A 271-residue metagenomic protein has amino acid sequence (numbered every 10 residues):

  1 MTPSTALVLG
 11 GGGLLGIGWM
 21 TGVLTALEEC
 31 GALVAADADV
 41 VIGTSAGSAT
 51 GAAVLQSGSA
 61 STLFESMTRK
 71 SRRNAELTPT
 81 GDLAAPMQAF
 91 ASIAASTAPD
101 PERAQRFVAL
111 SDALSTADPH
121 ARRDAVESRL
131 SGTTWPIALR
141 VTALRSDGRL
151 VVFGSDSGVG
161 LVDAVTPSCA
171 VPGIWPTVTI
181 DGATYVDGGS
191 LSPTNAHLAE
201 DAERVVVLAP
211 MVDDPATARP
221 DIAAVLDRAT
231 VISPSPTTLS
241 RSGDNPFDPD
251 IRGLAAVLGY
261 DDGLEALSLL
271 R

Functional and structural regions predicted by a protein language model:
M1-T44, A52-R271: Patatin-like phospholipase
